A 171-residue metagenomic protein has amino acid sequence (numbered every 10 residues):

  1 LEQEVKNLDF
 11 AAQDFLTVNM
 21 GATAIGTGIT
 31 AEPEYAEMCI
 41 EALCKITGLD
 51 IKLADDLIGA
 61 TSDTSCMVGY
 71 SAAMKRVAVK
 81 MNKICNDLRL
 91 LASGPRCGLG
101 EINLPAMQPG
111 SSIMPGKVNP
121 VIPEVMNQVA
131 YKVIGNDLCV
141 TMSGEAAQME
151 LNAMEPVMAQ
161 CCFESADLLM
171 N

Functional and structural regions predicted by a protein language model:
E2-N171: Conserved, well-structured ligand/cofactor-binding cores
